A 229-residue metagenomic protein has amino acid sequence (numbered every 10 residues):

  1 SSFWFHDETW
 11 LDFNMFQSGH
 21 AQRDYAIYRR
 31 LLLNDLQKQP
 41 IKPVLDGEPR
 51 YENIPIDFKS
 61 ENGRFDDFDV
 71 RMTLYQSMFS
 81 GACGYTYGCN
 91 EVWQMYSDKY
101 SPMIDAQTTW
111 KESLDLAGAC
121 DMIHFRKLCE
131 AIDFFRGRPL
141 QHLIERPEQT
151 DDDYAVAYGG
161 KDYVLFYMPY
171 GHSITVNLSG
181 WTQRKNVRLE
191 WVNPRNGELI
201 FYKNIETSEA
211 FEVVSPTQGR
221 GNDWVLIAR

Functional and structural regions predicted by a protein language model:
S1, G19-A21, Y170-S173: Short beta->alpha connector loops
S1-E8: Distinct, well-ordered alpha-helical segments
S2, L31-N34, D152-D153: Intrinsically disordered, low-complexity boundary segments flanking structured domains
E8-Y96: Catalytic-core region of carbohydrate-active enzymes that cleave or remodel glycosidic bonds
P43, E52-I54, F68-K203, P216-R229: Aromatic- and carboxylate-lined catalytic core of secreted/periplasmic carbohydrate-active enzymes
T207-S208: A short acidic/small-residue loop/turn micro-motif
F211-V213: Short strand-edge motifs at loop-to-beta-strand transitions and within beta-strands of extracellular beta-rich domains
